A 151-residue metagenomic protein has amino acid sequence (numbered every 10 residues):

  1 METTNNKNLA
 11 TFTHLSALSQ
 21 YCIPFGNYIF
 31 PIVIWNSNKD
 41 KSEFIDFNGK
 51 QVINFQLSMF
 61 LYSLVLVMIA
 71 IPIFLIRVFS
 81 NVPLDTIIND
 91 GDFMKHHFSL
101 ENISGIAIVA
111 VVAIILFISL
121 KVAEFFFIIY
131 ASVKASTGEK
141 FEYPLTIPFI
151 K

Functional and structural regions predicted by a protein language model:
M1-L57, Y130-K151: Membrane-interface extramembranous regions at the lipid-water interface
M1-N6, N89-F93, I106-V111: Membrane-proximal intrinsically disordered regions of secretory-pathway and membrane-system proteins
T11-Y28, N54-P83, N102-I128: Hydrophobic alpha-helical transmembrane segments in multi-pass membrane proteins
S37-K41, P72, I76-I87, E139: Membrane-interface elements of multi-pass transporters and channels
S80-E101: Membrane-interfacial helical/loop segments at transmembrane boundaries in membrane proteins
